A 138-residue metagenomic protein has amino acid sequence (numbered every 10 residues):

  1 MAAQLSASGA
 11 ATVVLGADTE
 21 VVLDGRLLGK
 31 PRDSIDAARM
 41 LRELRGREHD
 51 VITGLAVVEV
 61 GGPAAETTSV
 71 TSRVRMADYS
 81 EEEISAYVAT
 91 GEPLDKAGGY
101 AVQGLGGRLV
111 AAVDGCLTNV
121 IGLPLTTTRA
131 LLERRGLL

Functional and structural regions predicted by a protein language model:
M1-L138: Anionic-ligand binding patches
